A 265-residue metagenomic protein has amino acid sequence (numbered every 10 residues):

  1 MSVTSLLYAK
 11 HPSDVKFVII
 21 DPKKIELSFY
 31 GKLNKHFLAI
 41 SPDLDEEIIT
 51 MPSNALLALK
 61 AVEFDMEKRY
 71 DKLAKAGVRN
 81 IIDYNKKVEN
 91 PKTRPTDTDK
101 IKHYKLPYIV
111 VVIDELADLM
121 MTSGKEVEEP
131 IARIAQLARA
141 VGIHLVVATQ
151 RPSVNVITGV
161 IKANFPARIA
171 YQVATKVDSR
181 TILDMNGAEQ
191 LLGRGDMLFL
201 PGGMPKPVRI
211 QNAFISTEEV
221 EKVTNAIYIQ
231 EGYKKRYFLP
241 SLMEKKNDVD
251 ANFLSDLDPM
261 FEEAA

Functional and structural regions predicted by a protein language model:
M1-V78, L106-V173, V177-L183, G187-L191 (+2 more regions): P-loop NTPase catalytic phosphate-binding loop
L44-D45, K75, P91, L137-A138 (+2 more regions): Short, charged/polar low-complexity linear motifs in solvent-exposed/disordered segments
P52, K86-K87, A265: Intrinsic low-complexity, intrinsically disordered segments enriched in polar/basic residues
K72-H103, T122: P-loop NTPase nucleotide-binding/switch module
I81, K176, T217-V220: Alpha-helix initiation and N-capping motif
T93-Y108, M120-T122, E126-I131, N164-I169 (+2 more regions): Conserved P-loop NTPase motor module
